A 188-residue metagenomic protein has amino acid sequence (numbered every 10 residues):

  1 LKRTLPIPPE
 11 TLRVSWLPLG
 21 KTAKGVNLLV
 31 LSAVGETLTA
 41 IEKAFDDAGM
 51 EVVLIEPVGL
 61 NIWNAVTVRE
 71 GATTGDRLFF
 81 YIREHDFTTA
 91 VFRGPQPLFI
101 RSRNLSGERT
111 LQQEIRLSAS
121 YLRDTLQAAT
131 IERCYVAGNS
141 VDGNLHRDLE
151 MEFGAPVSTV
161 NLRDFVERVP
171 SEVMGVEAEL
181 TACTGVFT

Functional and structural regions predicted by a protein language model:
L1-T188: Hydrophobic/aromatic-enriched cytosolic interaction surfaces used to assemble or bind macromolecules
